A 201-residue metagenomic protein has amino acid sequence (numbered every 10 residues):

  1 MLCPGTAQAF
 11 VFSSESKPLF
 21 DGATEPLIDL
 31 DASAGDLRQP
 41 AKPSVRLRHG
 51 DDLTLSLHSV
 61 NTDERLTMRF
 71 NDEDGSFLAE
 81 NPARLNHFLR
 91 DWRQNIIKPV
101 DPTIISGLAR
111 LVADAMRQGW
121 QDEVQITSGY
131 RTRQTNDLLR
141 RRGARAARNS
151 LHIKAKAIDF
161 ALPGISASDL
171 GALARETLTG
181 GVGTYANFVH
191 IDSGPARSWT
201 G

Functional and structural regions predicted by a protein language model:
M1-D51, G201: N-terminal secretory targeting signals
A9-K17, L53, H58, R142-G201: Catalytic cores and adjacent binding grooves of peptidoglycan-active enzymes
E73-Q125: Active-site acidic/histidine clusters and adjacent loop/turn architecture that either coordinate catalytic ions
V112-G119, Q134, G164, A174-L178: Sec/Tat-exported extracytoplasmic proteins
Q121-D137: Acidic helix-start/capping segments at beta-turn-to-alpha-helix junctions
